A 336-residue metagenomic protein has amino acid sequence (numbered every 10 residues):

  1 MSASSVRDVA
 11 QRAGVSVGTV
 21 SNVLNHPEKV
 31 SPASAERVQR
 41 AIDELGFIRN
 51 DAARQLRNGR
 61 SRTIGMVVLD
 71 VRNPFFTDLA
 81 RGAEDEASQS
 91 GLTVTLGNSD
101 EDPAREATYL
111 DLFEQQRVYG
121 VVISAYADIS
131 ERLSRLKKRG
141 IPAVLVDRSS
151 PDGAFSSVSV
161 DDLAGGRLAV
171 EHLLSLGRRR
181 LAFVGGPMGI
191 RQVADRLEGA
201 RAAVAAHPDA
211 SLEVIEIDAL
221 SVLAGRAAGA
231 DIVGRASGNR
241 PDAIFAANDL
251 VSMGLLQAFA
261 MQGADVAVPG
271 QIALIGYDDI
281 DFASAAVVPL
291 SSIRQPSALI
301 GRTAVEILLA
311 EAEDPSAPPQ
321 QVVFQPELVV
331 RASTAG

Functional and structural regions predicted by a protein language model:
M1-R62: N-terminal helix-turn-helix DNA-binding module of bacterial transcription factors
V17-S21, R57-R72, H172, R180-P187: Short beta-strand segments enriched in small/hydrophobic residues
F47-G120: Amphipathic helical "hinge" segments at domain boundaries
D51, L69-D78, L96-R105, R148 (+7 more regions): Hinge/beta->alpha junction and helix N-cap segments in small-molecule ligand-binding domains
A107-S124, D128-A164: Short beta-strand-centered segments that line the small-molecule binding cleft or hinge of alpha/beta clamshell
R117-A125, A182-V184, I215, S237-N248 (+1 more regions): Periplasmic-binding protein-like
G234-G336: Flexible loop/turn connectors
